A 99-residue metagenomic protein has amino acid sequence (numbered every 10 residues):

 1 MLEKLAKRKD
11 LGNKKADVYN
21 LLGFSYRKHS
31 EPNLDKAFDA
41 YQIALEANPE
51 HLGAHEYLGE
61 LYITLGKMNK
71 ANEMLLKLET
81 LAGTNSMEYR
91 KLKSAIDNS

Functional and structural regions predicted by a protein language model:
R8-L11, A47, T80-L81: Structural marker of alpha-solenoid helical repeat scaffolds
K15, H51, N85-S86: Residue-level recognition of tetratricopeptide repeat
V18, A54, E88-Y89: TPR alpha-solenoid repeat register
L21, Y57, K91-A95: Canonical tetratricopeptide repeat
N72-S99: Terminal, low-structured helical/coil segments at or just beyond the last alpha-helical repeat
